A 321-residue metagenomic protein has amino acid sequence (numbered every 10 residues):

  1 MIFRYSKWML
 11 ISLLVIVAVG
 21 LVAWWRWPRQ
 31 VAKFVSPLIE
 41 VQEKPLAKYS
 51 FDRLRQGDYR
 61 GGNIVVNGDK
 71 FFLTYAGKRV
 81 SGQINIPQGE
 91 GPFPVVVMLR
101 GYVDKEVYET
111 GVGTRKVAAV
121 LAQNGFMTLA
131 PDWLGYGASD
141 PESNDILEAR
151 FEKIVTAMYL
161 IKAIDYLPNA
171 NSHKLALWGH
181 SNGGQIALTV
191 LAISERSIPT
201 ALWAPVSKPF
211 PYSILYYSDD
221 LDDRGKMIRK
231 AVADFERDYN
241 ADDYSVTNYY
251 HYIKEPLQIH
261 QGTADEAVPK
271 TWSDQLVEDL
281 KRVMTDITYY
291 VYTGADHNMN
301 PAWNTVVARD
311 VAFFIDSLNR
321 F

Functional and structural regions predicted by a protein language model:
S50-E90: N-terminal cap/lid segment of alpha/beta-hydrolase-fold proteins
G91-F93, L99-D140, P209-F210: Short substrate-entry loop that stabilizes the transition state in hydrolases
L147-P168: Alpha/beta-hydrolase active-site loop
A170-H180: Alpha/beta-hydrolase fold nucleophile elbow
L188-F235: Hydrolase active-site cap/lid region
I253, I259-Q261, D265: Short beta-strand/loop motif that positions the catalytic acidic residue of the alpha/beta-hydrolase fold
E255, P269-D279: Short alpha-helix in the alpha/beta-hydrolase fold that links the catalytic acid
D274, V283-F321: C-terminal catalytic histidine-bearing segment of alpha/beta-hydrolase fold enzymes
